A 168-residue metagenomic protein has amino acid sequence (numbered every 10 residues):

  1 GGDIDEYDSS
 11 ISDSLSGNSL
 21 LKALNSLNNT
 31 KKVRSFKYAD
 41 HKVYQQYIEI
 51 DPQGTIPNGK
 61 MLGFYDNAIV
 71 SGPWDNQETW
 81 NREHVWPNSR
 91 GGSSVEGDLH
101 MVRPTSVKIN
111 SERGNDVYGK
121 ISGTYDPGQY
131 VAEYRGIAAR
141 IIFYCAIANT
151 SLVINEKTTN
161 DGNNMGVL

Functional and structural regions predicted by a protein language model:
G1-I69: N-terminal module-boundary/linker segments of secreted carbohydrate-active enzymes
A68-L168: Domain-level detector of nuclease and nuclease-like folds in predominantly extracellular/periplasmic contexts
